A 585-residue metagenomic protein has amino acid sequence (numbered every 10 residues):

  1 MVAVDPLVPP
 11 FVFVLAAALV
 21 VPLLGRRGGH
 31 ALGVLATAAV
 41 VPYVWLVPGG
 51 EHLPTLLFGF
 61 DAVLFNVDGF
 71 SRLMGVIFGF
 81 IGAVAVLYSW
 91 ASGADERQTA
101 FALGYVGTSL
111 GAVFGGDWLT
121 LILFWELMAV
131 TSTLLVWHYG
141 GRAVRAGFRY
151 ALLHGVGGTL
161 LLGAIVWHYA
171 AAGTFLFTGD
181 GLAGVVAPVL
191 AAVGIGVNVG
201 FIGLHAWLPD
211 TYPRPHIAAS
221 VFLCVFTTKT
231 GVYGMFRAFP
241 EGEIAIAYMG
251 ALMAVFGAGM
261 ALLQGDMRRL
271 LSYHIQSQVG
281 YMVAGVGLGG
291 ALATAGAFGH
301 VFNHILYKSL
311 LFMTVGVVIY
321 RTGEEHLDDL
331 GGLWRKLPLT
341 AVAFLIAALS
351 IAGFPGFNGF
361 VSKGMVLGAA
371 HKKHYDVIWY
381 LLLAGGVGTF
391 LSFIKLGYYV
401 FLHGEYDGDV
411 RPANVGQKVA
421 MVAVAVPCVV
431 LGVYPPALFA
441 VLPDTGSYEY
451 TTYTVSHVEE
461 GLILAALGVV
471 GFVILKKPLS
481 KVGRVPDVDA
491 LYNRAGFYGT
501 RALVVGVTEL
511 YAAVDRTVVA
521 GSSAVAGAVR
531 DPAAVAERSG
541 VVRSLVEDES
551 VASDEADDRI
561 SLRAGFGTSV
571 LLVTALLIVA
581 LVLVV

Functional and structural regions predicted by a protein language model:
M1-A100, G173-T174, T178, R494-F497: Transmembrane helix-loop-helix hairpins at membrane boundaries of multipass inner-membrane proteins
A18-V21, G468-L479, V579-L583: Alpha-helical transmembrane segments
W45-P54, W167-T174, G353-V366, V430-Y448: Membrane-helix interface motif
F58-M74, D180-P188, G368-Y380, Y450-S456: Short aromatic-rich membrane-water interface segments that cap or initiate transmembrane helices in multi-pass membrane
V67-F78, G194-I195, W379-G386, Y453-F472: Hydrophobic alpha-helical transmembrane segments
V84-L121, V130-G404, G408, P412-G416 (+2 more regions): Hydrophobic transmembrane alpha-helices and their helix-loop junctions in integral membrane proteins
A413-A466: Hard-cation-handling environments
T445-V455, S480-V585: Aromatic-capped, Gly/Pro-kinked transmembrane alpha-helices
